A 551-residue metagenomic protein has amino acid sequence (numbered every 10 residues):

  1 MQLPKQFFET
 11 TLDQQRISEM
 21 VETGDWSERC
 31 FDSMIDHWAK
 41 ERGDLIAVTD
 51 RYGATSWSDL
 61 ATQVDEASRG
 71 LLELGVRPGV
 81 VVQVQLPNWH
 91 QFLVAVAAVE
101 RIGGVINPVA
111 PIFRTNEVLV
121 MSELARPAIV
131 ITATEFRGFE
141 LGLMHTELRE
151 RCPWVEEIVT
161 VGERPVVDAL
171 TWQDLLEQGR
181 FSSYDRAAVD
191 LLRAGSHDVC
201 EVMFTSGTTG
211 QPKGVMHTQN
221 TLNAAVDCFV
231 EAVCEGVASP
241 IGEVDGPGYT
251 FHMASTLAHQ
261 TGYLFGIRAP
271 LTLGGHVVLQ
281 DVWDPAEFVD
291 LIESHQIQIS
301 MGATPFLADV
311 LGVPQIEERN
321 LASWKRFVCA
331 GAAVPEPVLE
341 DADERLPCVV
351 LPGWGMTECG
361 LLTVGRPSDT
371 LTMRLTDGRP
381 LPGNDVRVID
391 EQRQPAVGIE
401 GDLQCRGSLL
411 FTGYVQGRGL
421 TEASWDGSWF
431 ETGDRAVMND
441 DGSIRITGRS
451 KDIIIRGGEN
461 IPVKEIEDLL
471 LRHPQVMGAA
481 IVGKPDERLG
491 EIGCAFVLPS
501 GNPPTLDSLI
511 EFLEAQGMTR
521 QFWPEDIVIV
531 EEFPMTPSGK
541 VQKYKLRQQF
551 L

Functional and structural regions predicted by a protein language model:
S27, D36, D44-A97, R114-L119 (+1 more regions): Conserved AMP-binding/adenylate-forming core of the ANL superfamily
G43, T160, L170, G179-F204 (+2 more regions): Conserved pre-ATP/AMP-binding loop-to-beta segment of ANL
S56-D59, R193, C200-D227: Conserved AMP-binding A3 loop
G104-E177, S500-N502: Structural core segment of the AMP-binding/adenylate-forming
F113-E123, V130-T134, S300, G407 (+4 more regions): AMP-binding/adenylate-forming catalytic core of the ANL superfamily
T160-V161, M518-K540: AMP-binding/adenylate-forming catalytic domain of the ANL superfamily
N223-T250, A258-Q298, V313: Conserved AMP-binding/adenylation subdomain of ANL enzymes
T272, I297-M301, L311-T372, D385 (+1 more regions): Gly/Ser/Thr-rich phosphate-binding loop
